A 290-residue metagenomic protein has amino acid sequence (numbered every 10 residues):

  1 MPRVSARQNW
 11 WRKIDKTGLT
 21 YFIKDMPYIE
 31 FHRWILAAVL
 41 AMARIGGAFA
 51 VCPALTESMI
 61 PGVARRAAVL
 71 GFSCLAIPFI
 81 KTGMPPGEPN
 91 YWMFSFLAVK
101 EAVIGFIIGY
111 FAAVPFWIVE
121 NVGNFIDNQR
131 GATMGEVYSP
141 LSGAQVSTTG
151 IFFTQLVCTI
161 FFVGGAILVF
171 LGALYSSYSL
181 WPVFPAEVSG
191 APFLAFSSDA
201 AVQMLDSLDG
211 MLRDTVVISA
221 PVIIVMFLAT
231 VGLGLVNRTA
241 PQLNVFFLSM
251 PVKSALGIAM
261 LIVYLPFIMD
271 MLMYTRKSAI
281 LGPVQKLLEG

Functional and structural regions predicted by a protein language model:
M1-K13: Extreme N-terminal basic, low-complexity initiation segments that serve as generic localization/processing leaders
W10-G290: Hydrophobic alpha-helical segments and their helix-loop boundaries in membrane and membrane-proximal proteins
